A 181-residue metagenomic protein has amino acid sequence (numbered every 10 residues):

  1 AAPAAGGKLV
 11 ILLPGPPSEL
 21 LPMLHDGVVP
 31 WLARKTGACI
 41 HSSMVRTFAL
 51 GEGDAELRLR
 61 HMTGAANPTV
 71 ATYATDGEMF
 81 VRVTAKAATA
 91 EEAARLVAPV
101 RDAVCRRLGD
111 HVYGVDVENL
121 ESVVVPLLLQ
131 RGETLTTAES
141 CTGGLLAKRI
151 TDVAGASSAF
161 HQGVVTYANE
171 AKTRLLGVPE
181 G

Functional and structural regions predicted by a protein language model:
A1-K35: Proline/glycine-rich low-complexity loops and linkers
A5-K8, I40-S42, A66-P68, R131-E133 (+2 more regions): Short coil/turn connectors at secondary-structure junctions
L12-G15, Y73, T84: Short beta-strand segments
P17-E19, G77, S140-G144: Gly/Ser/Thr-rich loops at beta-strand to alpha-helix junctions that form or flank small-molecule/cofactor-binding
K35-G51: Short glycine-/aliphatic-rich beta-strand segments at the starts of folded cytosolic domains
F48-P68: Short amphipathic alpha-helix segments
T75-V100: Terminal amphipathic helices with adjacent charged low-complexity linkers/tails
E92-G181: Short alpha-helical segments enriched in small residues
